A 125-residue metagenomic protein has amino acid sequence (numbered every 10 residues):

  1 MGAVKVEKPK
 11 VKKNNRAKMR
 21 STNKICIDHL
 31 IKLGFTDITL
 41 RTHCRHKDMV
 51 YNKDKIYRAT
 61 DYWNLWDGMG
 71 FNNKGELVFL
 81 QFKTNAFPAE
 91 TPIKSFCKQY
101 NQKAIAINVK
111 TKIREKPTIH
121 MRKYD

Functional and structural regions predicted by a protein language model:
G2-D125: Catalytic phosphate/metal-binding cores of nucleic-acid and nucleotide-processing enzymes, i.e., regions that mediate
